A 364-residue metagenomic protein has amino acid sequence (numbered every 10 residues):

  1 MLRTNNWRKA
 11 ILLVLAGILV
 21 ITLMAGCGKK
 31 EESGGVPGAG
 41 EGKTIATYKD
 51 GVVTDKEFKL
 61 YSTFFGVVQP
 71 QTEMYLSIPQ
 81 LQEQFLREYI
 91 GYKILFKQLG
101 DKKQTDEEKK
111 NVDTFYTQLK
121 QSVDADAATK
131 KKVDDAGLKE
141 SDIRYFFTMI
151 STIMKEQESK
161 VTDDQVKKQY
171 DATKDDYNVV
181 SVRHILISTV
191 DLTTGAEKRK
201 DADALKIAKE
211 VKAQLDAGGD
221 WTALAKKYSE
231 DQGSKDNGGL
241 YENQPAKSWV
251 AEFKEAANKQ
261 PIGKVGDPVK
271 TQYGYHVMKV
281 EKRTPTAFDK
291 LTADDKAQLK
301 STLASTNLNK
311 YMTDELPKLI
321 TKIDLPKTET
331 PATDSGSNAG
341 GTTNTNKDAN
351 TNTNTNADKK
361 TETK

Functional and structural regions predicted by a protein language model:
M1-W7: N-terminal secretory signal peptides that target proteins for export/translocation
W7-I18: Sec-dependent N-terminal signal peptides
T22-G26: C-terminal motif of bacterial Sec signal peptides marking the signal peptidase cleavage site
G28, T222-Q244, T286-K364: A C-terminal, polar beta->alpha supersecondary segment
E32-T47, K160-Q165, K174-V179: Interfacial loop/beta elements and low-complexity acidic/Ser/Thr-rich segments of macromolecular assembly/processing
G34-S141: N-terminal targeting/tethering segments
K59-Q80, A136-E158, D171-D216, D231-W249 (+1 more regions): Well-structured core secondary-structure elements of compact alpha/beta domains
